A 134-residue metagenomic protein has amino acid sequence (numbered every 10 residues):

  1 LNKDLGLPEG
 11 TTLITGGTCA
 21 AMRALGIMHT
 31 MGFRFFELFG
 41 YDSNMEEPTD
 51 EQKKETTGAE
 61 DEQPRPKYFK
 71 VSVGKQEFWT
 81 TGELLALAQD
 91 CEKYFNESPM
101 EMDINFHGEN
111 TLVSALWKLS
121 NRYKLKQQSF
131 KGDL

Functional and structural regions predicted by a protein language model:
L1-L134: Metal-ion/cofactor- or nucleotide/acyl-coenzyme-handling active-site neighborhoods
